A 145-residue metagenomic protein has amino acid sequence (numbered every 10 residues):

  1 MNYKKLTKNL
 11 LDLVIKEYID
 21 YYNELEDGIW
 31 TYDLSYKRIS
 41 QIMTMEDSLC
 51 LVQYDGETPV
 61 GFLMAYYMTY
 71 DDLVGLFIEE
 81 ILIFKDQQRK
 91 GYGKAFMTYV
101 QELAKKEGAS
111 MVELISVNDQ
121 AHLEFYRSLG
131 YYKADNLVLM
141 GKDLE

Functional and structural regions predicted by a protein language model:
M1-K16: A short beta-loop-alpha structural element at the N-terminal edge of CoA-dependent acyl/N-acetyltransferase catalytic
Y18-I39: Conserved GNAT-fold acetyl-CoA-binding loop/helix
S40-V52: A short helix-loop-beta-strand connector motif used in the catalytic cores of GNAT acetyltransferases and, in some
V52, T58-Y67, G75-F77, L82: Conserved beta-strand in the GNAT
Q87, G91-Y99: Conserved acetyl-CoA pyrophosphate-binding loop and the N-cap/start of the following alpha-helix in GNAT-like
K94, K106, N118-N136: Conserved active-site alpha-helix within GNAT-family acetyltransferase domains
M97, A104-V117: Conserved GNAT acetyl-CoA-binding A-motif
E113-L123, G141-L144: Conserved beta-strand-loop-alpha-helix junction that forms the acyl-donor binding cleft
